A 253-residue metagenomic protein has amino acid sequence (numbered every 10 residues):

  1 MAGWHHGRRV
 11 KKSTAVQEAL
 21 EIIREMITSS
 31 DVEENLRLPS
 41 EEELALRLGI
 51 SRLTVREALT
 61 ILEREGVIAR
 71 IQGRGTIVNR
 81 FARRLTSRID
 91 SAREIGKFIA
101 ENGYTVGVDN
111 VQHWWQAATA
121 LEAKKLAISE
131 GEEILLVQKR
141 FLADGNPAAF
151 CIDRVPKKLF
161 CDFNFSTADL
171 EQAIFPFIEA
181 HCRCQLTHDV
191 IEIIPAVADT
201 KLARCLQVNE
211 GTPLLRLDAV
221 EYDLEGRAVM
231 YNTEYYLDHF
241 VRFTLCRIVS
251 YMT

Functional and structural regions predicted by a protein language model:
M1-I50: Extreme N-terminal segment that seeds HTH/winged-HTH DNA-binding domains in transcriptional regulators
G3-G7, A82-T253: All-alpha effector-binding/dimerization core of bacterial HTH-type transcriptional repressors
V16, S40, I77-S91: Short, cationic-aromatic polyanion-contact patches
T54: Residues in the helix-turn-helix
L59-T60: Short, hydrophobic-biased segments on the C-terminal half of alpha helices that form "recognition helices"
E63-G73, N79-R80: Beta-hairpin "wing" of winged helix-turn-helix
